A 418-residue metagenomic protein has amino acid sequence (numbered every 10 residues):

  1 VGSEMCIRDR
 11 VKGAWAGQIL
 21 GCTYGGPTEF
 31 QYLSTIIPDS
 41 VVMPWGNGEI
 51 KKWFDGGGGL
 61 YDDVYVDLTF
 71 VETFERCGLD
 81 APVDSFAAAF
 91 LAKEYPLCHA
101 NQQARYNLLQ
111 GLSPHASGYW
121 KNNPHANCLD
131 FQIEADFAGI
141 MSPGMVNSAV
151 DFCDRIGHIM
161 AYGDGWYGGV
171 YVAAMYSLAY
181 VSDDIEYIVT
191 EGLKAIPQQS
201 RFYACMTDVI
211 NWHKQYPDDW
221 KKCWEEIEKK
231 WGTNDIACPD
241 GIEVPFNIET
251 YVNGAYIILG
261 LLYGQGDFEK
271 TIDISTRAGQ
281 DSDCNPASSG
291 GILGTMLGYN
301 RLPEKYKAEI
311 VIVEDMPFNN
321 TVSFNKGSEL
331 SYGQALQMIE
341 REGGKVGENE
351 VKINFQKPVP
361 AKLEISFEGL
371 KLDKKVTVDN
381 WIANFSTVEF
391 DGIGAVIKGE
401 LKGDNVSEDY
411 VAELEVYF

Functional and structural regions predicted by a protein language model:
G2-I7: Short, small-residue-biased leader/transition segments that mark boundaries at the very start of proteins
V11-K12, T69, F86, P114-G118 (+9 more regions): Mature, well-folded catalytic/scaffold domains that follow N-terminal targeting or propeptide regions
L20, Y24-G26, Q31-P44, A161-D164 (+3 more regions): Catalytic phosphate/nucleotide-handling subdomain of diverse soluble enzymes
P27-G58, V64-D67, D84-A88, E94-C98: Active-site-surrounding "flap" and adjacent substrate/cofactor-binding loops of secreted or lumenal enzymes, prototyped
G59-Y61, V66, V71-V170, V181-S182 (+1 more regions): Active-site cavity-forming subdomains of large catalytic enzyme subunits
L108-L109, A116-A126, F137-V146, D154-I159 (+1 more regions): Accessory "access/gating" subregions that flank catalytic or transport cores
V313-K374: Primarily interfacial, aromatic-capped hydrophobic alpha-helices that serve as membrane anchors
I382-V406, A412-E415: Short carbohydrate-recognition loop motifs
